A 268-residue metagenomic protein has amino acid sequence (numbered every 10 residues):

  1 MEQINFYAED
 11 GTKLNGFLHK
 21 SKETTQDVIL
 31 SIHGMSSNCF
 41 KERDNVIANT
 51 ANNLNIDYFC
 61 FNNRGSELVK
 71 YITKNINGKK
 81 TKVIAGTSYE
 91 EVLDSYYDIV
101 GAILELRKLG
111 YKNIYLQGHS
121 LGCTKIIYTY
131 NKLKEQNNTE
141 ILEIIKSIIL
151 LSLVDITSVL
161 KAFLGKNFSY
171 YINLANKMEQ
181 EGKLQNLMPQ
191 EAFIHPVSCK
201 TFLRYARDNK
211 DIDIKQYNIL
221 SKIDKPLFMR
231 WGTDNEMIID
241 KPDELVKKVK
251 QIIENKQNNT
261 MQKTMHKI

Functional and structural regions predicted by a protein language model:
M1-T24: N-terminal cap/lid segment of alpha/beta-hydrolase-fold proteins
K22-I76: Short, surface-exposed "cap/lid" segments of acyl-processing enzymes
G34-M35, S120, V154, T233-D234: Residue-level signal for short, function-critical loop segments
F59-F61, L151, R230: The conserved SAM/SAH-binding core of class I Rossmann-like methyltransferase domains, concentrating on the hydrophobic
G78-L109: Alpha/beta-hydrolase active-site loop
E105-Y171: Primarily recognizes the serine-hydrolase "nucleophile elbow" in alpha/beta-hydrolase and SGNH/GDSL folds
E181-I268: Serine-hydrolase catalytic core
